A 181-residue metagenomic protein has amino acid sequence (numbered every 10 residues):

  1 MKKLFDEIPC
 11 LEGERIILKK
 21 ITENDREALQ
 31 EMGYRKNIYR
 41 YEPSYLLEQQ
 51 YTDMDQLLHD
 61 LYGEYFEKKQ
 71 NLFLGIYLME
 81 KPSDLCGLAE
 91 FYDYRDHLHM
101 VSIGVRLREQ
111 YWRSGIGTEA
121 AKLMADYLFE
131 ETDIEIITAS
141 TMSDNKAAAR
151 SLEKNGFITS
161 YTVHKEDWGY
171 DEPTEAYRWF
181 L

Functional and structural regions predicted by a protein language model:
M1-R40, F73-L181: Acyl-donor (CoA/ACP) binding surface of acyl/acetyltransferases
T22, R26, Y51-D55, K69: A structural signal for well-ordered alpha-helical scaffolds and beta->alpha junctions
Y39-D60: Conserved GNAT-fold acetyl-CoA-binding loop/helix
L46-Q50, Y65, D96, T141: Alpha-helix initiation/capping motif
L57-L58, K69, Y177-F180: Extended hydrophobic/Leu-rich segments
D60-G75: A short helix-loop-beta-strand connector motif used in the catalytic cores of GNAT acetyltransferases and, in some
